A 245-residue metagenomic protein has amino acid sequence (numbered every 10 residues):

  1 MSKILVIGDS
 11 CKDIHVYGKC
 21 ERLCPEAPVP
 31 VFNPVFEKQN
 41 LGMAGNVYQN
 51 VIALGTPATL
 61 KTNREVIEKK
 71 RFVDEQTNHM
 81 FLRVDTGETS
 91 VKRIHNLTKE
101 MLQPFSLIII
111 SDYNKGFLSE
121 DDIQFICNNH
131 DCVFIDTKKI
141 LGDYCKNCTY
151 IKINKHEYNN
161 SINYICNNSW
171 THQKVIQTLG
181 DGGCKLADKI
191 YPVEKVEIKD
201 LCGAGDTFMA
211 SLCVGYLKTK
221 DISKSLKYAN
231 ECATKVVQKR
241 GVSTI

Functional and structural regions predicted by a protein language model:
K3-I7, K12-I109, E120-D122: Conserved N-terminal subdomain of the carbohydrate kinase-like
D9-S10, Y113, T207: Active-site metal-binding loops of divalent metal-dependent hydrolases
S10-K12, R64-V66, E88, K139 (+3 more regions): Glycine-rich beta-alpha junction loops
G18-A27, F72-G87, F105-C166, G182-G183: Conserved beta-alpha-beta core of the PfkB/ribokinase-like small-molecule kinase fold
A58, Y150-K155, Y191-V193: Short hydrophobic/aromatic-enriched beta-strand-loop microsegments
P104, D121-N147, N160-I245: Conserved phosphate-binding/catalytic region of the ribokinase-like
